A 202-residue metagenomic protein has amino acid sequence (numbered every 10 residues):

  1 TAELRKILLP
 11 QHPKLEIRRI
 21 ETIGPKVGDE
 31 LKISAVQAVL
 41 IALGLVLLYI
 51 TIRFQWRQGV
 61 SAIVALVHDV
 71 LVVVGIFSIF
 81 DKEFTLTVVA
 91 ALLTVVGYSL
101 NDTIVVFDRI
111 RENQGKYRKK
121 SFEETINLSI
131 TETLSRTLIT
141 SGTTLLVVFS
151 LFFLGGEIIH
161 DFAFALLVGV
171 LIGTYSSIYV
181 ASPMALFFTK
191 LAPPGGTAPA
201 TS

Functional and structural regions predicted by a protein language model:
T1-S202: A structural signal for conserved, well-ordered secondary-structure elements that form binding/interaction cores
